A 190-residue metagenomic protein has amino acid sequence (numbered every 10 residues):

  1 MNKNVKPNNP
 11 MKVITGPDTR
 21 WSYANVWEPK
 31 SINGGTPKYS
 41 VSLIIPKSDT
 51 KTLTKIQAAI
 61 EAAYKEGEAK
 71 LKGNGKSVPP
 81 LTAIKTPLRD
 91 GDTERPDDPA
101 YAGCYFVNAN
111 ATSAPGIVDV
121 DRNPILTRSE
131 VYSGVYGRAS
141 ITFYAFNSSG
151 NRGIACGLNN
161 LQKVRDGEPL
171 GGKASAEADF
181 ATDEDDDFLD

Functional and structural regions predicted by a protein language model:
M1-F106: OB-fold ssDNA-binding interfaces and closely related basic DNA-contact patches used across DNA replication/repair
S42-I44, N108-N110, Q162-V164: Residues in well-ordered beta-strands of folded domains
A69-G150: Structured, beta-strand-rich domain cores that present glycine/charged loop surfaces used to bind extended ligands
V118, R122-D190: Compact mixed alphabeta submodule
